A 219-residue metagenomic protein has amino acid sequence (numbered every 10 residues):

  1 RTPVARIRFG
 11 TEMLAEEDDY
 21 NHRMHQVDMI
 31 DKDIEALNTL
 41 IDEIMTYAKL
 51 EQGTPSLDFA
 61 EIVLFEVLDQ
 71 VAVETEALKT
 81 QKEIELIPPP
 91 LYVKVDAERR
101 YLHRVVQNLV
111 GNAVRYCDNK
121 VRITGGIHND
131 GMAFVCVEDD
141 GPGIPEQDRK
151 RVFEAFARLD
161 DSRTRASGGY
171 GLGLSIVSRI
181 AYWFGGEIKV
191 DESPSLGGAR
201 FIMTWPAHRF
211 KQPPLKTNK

Functional and structural regions predicted by a protein language model:
A15-N21: Short acidic helix/loop segment immediately C-terminal to the autophosphorylated histidine in two-component histidine
K32-L37: Short alpha-helical segment of the dimerization/phosphotransfer core of two-component systems
Q52-L57, K94-R100: Conserved micro-motifs of the catalytic ATP-binding
D58-V73: A conserved beta-strand-to-alpha-helix junction within the catalytic ATP-binding
N119, G185-G186: Conserved glycine-rich
K120-G131: Short beta-strand/loop element within the Bergerat-fold HATPase_c
I144-R158: Short conserved segment of the HATPase_c
